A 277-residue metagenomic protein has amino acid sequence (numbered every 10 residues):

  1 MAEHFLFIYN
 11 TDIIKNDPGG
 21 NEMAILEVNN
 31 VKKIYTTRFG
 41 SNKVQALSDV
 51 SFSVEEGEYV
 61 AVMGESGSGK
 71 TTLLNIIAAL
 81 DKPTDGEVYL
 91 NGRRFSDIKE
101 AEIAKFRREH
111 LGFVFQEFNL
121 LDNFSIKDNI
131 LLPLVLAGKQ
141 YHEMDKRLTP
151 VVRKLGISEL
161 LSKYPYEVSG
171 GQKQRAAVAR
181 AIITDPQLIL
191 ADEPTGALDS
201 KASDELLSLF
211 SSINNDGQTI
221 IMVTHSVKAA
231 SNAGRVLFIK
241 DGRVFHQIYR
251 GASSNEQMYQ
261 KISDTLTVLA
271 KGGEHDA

Functional and structural regions predicted by a protein language model:
M63-E65: The feature captures the beta-strand-to-loop junction immediately N-terminal to the Walker
G86-R94: Conserved ABC transporter NBD signature motif
F124-L132: Short coil-to-helix segment of the ABC ATPase nucleotide-binding domain corresponding to the Q-loop/switch region
Y164-V168, Q172-Q174: Conserved ABC ATPase signature
I183-Q187: A short, proline-enriched helix->beta-strand linker immediately N-terminal to the Walker B motif in ABC-type P-loop
I189-D192: Catalytic Walker B motif of ABC-type/P-loop ATPase nucleotide-binding domains
R243-T267: Conserved beta-strand-loop-alpha-helix hinge in the C-terminal portion of ABC ATPase nucleotide-binding domains
